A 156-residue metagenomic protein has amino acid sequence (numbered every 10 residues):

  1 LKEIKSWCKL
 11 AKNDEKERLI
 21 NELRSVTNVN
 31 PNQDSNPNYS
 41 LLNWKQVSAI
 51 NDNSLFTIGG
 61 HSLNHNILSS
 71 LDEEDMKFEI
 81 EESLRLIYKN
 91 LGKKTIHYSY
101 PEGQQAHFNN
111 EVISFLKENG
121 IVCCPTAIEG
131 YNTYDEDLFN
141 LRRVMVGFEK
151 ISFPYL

Functional and structural regions predicted by a protein language model:
L1-N53: Extended, charge-rich helix/loop segments that form flexible, surface "patches" used to engage negatively charged
D52-N53, L63-N66, S70-L156: C-terminal active-site subregion of NodB/CE4 polysaccharide deacetylases
